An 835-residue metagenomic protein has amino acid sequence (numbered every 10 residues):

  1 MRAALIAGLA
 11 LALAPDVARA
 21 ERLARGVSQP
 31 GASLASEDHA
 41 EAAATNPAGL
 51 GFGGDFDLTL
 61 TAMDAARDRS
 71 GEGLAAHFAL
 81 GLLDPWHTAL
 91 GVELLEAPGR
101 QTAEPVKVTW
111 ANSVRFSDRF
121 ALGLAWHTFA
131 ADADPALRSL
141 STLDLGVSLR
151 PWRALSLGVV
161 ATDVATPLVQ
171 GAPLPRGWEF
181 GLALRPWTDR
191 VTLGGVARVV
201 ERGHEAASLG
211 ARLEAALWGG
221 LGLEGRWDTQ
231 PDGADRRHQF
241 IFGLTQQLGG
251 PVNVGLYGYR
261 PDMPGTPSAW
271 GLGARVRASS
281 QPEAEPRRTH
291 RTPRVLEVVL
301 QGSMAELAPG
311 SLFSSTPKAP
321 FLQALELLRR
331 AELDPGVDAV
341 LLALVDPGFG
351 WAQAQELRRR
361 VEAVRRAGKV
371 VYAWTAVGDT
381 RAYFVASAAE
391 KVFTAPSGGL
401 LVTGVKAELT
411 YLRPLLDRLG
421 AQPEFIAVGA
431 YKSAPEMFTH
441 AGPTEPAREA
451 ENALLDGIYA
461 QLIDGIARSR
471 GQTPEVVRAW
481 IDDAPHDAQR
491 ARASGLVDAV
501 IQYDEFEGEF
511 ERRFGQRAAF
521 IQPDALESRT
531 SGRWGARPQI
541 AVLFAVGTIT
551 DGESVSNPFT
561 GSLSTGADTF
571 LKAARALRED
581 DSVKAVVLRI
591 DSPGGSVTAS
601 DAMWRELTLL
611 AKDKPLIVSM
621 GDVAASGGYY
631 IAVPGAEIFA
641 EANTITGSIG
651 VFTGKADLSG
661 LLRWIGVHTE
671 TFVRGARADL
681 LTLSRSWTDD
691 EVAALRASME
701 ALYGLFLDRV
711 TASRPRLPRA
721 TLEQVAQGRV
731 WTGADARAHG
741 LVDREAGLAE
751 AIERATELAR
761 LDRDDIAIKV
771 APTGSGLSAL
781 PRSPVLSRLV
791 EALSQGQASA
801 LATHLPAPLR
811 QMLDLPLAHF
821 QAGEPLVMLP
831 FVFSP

Functional and structural regions predicted by a protein language model:
P15-H87: N-terminal, post-signal peptide beta-strand-biased segments of exported outer-membrane/organellar beta-barrel and other
E41, S70-A76, E104-V108, L137-L143 (+5 more regions): Residues that define the transmembrane beta-barrel architecture of outer-membrane proteins
G51-F52, A66, L80-W86, V114-F120 (+7 more regions): Outer-membrane beta-barrel strand-turn architecture
T59-M63, A89-E93, L122-H127, S156-T162 (+10 more regions): Transmembrane beta-strands of outer-membrane beta-barrel proteins
S70-T162: Transmembrane beta-barrel wall of Gram-negative outer-membrane proteins
G158-A161, L168-D262: Outer membrane beta-barrel transmembrane domains
Q247-A308, F313-R329, K406-A488, A493 (+8 more regions): Intrinsically disordered, low-complexity segments enriched in small/flexible residues
R287-T410, A536-L661, E700: Cleft-lining beta-strand/loop regions that shape enzyme active-site pockets
